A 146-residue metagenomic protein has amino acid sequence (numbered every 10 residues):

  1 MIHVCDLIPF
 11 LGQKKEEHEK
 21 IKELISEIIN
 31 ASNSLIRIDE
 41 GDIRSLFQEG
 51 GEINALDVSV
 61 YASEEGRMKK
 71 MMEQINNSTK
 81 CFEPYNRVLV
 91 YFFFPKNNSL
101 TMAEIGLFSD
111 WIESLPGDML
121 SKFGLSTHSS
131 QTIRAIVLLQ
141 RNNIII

Functional and structural regions predicted by a protein language model:
M1-I146: Tubulin/FtsZ superfamily GTPase core signature
